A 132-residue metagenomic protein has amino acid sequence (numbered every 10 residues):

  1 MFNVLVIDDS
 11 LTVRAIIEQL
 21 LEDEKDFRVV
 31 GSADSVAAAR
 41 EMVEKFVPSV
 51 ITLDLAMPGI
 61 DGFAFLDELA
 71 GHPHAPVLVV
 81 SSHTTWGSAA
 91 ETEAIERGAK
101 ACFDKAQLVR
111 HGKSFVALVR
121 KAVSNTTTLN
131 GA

Functional and structural regions predicted by a protein language model:
F2, L11-G31: Two-component/phosphorelay signaling modules centered on CheY-like receiver
D8, D54: Active-site residues of response regulator receiver
S35-A38, D61-A64: Acidic catalytic/metal-coordinating carboxylates
F46-T52: Active-site beta3 strand of CheY-like receiver
M57: Receiver (REC) domain active-site loop signature in two-component systems and cognate sites in sensor histidine kinases
F63-H74: Short amphipathic alpha-helix used as the core "switch/output" element in two-component signaling
A64, H83-A117: Alpha4 helix (beta4-alpha4-beta5 surface) of REC/receiver domains from two-component response regulators
G112-A132: Receiver (REC) domain switch/output surface
